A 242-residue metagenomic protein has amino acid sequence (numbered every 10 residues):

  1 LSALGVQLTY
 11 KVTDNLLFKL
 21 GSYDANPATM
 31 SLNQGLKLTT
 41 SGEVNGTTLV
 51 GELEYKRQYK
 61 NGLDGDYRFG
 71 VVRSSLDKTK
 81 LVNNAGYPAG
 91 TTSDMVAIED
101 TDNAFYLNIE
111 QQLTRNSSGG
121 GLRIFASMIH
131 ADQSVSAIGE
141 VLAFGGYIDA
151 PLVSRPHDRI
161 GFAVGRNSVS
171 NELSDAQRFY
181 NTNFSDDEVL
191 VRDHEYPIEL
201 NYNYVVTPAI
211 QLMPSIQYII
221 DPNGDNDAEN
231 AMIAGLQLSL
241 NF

Functional and structural regions predicted by a protein language model:
L1-E52: Aromatic- and glycine-enriched pocket-lining scaffold segments that form the walls of small-molecule binding clefts
V6, G51-L53, L107-I109, I124 (+3 more regions): Membrane-embedded beta-strands of outer-membrane beta-barrel proteins, especially the hydrophobic/small aromatic
Y10-V12, Y55-R57, Q111-L113, I148-A150 (+3 more regions): Residue-level signature of outer-membrane beta-barrel architecture
N15, R57-D66, T114-L122, A150-R159 (+1 more regions): Short loop/turn motifs that connect adjacent beta-strands in outer-membrane beta-barrel proteins
F18-D24, Y67-R73, L122-H130, F144 (+3 more regions): Transmembrane beta-barrel strands of outer-membrane/channel proteins
T29, E99, H130-V141, N223-A228: Solvent-exposed loop/turn segments connecting transmembrane beta-strands in outer-membrane beta-barrel proteins
E43-N45, E99-N103, S136-I138, V191-H194 (+1 more regions): Short sequence motifs at beta-strands and strand-loop junctions characteristic of Gram-negative outer-membrane
N230-F242: Outer-membrane beta-barrel "beta-signal"
